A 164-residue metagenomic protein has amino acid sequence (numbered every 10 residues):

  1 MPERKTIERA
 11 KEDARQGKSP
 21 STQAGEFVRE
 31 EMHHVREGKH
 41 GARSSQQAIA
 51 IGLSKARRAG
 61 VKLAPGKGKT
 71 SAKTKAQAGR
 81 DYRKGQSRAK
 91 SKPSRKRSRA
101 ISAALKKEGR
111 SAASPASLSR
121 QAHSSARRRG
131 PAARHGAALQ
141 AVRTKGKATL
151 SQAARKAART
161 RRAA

Functional and structural regions predicted by a protein language model:
M1-A164: A charge-rich, low-complexity, intrinsically flexible signal that marks solvent-exposed coils, linkers, repeats
